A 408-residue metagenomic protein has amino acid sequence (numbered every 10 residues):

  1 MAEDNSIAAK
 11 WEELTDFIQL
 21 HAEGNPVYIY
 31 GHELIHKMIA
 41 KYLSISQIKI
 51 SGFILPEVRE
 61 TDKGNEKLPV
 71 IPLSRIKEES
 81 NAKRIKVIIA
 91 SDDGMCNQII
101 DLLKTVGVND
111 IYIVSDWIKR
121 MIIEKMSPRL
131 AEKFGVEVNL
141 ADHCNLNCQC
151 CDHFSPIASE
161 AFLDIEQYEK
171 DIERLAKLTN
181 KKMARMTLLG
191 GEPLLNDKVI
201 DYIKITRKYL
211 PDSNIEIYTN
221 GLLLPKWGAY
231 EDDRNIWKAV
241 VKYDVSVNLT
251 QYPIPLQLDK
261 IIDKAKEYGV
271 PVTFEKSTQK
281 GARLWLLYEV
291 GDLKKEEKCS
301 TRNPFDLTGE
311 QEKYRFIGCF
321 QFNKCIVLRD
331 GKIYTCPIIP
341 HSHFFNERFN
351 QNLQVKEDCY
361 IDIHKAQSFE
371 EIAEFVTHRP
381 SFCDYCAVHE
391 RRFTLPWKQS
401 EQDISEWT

Functional and structural regions predicted by a protein language model:
M1, Y112-A161, V355-H364, F369 (+3 more regions): N-terminal pre-core extensions flanking Radical SAM catalytic domains
M1-S127: Hydrophobic, well-ordered beta-alpha structural blocks that scaffold small-molecule cofactor pockets
G24-P26, I50, A82-K86, A131-G135 (+5 more regions): A general structural motif
I35, T301-T408: Accessory C-terminal segments flanking Radical SAM cores
K119-D232: Conserved alpha-helical substructure of the radical SAM core
N196-D330, Y334-I338, F344: Conserved AdoMet/S-adenosylmethionine-binding subsite of the radical SAM
